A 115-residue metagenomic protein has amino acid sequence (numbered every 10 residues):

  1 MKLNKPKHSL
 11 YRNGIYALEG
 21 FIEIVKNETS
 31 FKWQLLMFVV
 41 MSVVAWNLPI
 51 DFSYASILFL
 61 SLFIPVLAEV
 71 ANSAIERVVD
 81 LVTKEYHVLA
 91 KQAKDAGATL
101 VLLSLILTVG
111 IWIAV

Functional and structural regions predicted by a protein language model:
M1-A74, V82, Y86-V88, L100-V115: Hydrophobic alpha-helical transmembrane segments
L89-A96: Membrane-interface alpha-helices at helix entry/exit sites of multi-pass transporters
